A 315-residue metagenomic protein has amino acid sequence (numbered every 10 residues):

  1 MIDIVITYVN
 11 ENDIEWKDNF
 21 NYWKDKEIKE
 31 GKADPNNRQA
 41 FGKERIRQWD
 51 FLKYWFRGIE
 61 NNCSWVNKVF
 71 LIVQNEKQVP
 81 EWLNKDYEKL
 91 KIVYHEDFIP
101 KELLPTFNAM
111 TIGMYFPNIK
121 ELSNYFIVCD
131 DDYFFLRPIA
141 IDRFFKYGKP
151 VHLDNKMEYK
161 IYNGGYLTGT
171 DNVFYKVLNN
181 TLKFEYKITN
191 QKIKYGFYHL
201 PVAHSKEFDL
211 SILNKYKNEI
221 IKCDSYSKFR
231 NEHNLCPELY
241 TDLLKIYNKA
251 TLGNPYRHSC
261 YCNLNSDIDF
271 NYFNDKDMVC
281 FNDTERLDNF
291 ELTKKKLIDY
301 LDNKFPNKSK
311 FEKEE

Functional and structural regions predicted by a protein language model:
M1, E11-E44, D154, K160 (+1 more regions): A solvent-exposed, charged loop/short amphipathic helix patch at secondary-structure junctions
D3-I6, I59, K68-L71: Hydrophobic targeting segments
K26, G58-V66: Short, acidic, metal-binding catalytic loop of nucleotide-sugar glycosyltransferases
K32-K43, R47, K77-L122: Active-site-proximal specificity loops/subdomain of glycosyltransferases
Q48-E60: Short, well-formed alpha-helical segments that are part of the catalytic scaffolds of diverse glycosyltransferases
K77-Q78, Y115-K160: GT-A fold catalytic core of metal-dependent nucleotide-sugar glycosyltransferases, centered on the diacidic
V151-N231: Long, charge-rich alpha-helical interaction segments
L239-E315: Long, low-complexity C-terminal extensions of enzymes
